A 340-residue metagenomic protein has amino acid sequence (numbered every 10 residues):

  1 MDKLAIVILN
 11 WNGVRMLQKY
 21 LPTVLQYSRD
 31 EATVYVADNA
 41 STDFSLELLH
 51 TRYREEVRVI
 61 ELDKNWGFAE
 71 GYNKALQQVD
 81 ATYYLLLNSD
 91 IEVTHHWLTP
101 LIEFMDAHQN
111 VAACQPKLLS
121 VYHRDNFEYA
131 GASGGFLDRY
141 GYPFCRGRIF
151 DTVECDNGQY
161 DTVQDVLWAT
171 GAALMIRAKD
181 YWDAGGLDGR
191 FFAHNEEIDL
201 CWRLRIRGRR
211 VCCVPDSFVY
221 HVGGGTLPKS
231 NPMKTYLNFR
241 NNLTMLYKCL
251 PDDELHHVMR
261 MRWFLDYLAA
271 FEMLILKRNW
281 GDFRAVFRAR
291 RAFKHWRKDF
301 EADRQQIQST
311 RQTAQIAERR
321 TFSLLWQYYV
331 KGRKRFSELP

Functional and structural regions predicted by a protein language model:
V7, R207-Q305, T310-W326: Active-site-adjacent helix/loop segment of glycosyltransferases that harbors family-specific signature motifs
V14, T23, D38-E47, K64: A conserved acidic beta->alpha catalytic loop
P22-E31: Short, acidic, metal-binding catalytic loop of nucleotide-sugar glycosyltransferases
E31-A40, I60-L62: Short beta-strand/loop segment that forms part of the nucleotide-sugar
E61-V79, S89, P100: Glycine-rich, basic loop-to-helix element that forms the pyrophosphate-binding segment of sugar-nucleotide handling
Y84: Short aromatic/hydrophobic "clamp" motif used to bind/position activated sugar donors
E92-Y142: Conserved donor NDP-sugar-binding/catalytic core segment of glycosyltransferases
D161-F218: A short, conserved alpha-helix in the catalytic core of glycosyltransferases
